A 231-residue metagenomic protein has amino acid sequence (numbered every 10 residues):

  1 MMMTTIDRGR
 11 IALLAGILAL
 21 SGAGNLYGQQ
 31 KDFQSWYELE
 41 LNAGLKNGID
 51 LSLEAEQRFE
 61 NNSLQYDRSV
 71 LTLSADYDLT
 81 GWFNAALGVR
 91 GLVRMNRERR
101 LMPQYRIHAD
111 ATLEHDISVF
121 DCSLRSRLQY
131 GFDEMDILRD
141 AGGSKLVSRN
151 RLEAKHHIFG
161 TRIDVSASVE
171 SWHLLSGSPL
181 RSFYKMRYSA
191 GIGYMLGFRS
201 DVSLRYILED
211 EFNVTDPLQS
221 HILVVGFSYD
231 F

Functional and structural regions predicted by a protein language model:
M2-L13: Bacterial N-terminal signal peptides that target proteins for export
Y27-Q30, F59-L64, N96-M102, I137-G143 (+2 more regions): Outer-membrane beta-barrel domain signature
Q29-A86, M95: Start-of-domain marker
F33-S35, D67-S69, P103-I107, G142-S148 (+2 more regions): Residues that define the transmembrane beta-barrel architecture of outer-membrane proteins
L39-A43, L73-Y77, A109-H115, L128 (+3 more regions): Residues on the lipid-exposed face of transmembrane beta-strands in outer-membrane beta-barrel proteins
N47-L53, W82-L87, S118-C122, G160-V165 (+1 more regions): Repeated loop/turn-to-beta-strand initiation elements of outer-membrane beta-barrel proteins
A55-N61, V89-M95, H115-I117, L128-F132 (+3 more regions): Transmembrane beta-strands of outer-membrane beta-barrel pores
S178-P179, F183-F231: Predominantly the C-terminal beta-signal and adjacent terminal strand-loop region of outer-membrane beta-barrel
